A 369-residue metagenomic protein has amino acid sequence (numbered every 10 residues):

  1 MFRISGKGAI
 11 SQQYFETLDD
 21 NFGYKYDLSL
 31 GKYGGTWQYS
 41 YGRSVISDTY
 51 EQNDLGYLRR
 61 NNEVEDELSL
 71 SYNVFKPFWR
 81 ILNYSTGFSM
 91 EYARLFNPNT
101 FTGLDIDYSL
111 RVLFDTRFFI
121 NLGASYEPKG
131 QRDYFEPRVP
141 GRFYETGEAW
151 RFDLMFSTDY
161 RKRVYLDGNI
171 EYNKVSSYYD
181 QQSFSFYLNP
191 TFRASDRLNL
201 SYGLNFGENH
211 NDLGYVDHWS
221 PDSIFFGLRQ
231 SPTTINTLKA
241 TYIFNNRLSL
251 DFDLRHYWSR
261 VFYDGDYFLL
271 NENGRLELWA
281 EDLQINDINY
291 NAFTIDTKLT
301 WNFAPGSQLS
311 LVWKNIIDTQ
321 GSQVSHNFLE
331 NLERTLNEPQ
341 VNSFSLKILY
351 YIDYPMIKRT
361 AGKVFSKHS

Functional and structural regions predicted by a protein language model:
F2-S369: Exposed, low-structure sequence patches enriched in small/polar residues
